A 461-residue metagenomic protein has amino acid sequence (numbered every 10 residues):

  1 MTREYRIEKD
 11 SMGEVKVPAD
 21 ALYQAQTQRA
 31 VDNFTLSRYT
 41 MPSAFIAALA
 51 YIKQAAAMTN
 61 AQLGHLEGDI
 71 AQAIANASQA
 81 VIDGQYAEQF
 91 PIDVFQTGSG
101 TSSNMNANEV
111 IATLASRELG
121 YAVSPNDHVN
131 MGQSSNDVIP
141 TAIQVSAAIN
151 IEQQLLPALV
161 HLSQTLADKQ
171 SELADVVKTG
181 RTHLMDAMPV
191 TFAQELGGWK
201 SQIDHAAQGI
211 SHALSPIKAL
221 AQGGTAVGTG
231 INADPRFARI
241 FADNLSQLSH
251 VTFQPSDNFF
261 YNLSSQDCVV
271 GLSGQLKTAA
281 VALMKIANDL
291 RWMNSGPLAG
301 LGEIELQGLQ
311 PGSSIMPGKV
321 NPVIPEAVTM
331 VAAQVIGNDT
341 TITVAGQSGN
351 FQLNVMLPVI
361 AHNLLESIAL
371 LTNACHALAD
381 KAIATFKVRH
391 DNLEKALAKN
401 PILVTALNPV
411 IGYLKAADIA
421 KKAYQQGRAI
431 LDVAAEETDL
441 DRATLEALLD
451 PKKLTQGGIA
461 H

Functional and structural regions predicted by a protein language model:
M1-H461: Conserved, well-structured ligand/cofactor-binding cores
